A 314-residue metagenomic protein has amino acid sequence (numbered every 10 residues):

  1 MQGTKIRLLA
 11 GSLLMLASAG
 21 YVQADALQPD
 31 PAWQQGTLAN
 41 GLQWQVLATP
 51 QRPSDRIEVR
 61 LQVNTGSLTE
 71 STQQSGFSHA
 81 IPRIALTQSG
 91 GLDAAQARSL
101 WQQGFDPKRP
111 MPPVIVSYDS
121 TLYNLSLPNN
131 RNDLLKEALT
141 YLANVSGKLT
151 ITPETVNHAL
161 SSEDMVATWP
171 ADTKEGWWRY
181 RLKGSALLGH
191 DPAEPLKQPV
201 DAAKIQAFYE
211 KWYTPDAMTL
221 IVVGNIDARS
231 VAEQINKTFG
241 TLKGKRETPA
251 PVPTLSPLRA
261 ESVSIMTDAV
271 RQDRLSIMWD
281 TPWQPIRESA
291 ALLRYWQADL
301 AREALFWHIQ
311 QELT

Functional and structural regions predicted by a protein language model:
M1-Q23: Gram-negative bacterial Sec-dependent N-terminal signal peptides
Q28-W33, A39-L42, R52-Q62, T72-F77 (+8 more regions): Extracytoplasmic
E58, Q74-P82, A94-Q102, S120 (+11 more regions): Extracytoplasmic/secreted envelope proteins and their assembly/folding machinery, especially bacterial periplasmic
E58-S126, D172, L187-P192, E303-T314: M16/MPP (pitrilysin/insulinase) zinc-metallopeptidase core fold and M16-derived inactive scaffolds
T87-G91, L125-A159, E312: M16/insulysin-pitrilysin zinc metalloprotease superfamily fold
A97-L100, K148-T168, D227, R246-R259 (+1 more regions): Acidic/histidine-enriched alpha-helical segments
A138, V166-P215, L275, W279 (+1 more regions): Scaffold signal of the M16-like zinc-metallopeptidase fold and its non-catalytic homologs
L188, T219-Q284: An aromatic/glycine/proline-enriched structural segment found at the starts of mature extracellular/organellar domains
